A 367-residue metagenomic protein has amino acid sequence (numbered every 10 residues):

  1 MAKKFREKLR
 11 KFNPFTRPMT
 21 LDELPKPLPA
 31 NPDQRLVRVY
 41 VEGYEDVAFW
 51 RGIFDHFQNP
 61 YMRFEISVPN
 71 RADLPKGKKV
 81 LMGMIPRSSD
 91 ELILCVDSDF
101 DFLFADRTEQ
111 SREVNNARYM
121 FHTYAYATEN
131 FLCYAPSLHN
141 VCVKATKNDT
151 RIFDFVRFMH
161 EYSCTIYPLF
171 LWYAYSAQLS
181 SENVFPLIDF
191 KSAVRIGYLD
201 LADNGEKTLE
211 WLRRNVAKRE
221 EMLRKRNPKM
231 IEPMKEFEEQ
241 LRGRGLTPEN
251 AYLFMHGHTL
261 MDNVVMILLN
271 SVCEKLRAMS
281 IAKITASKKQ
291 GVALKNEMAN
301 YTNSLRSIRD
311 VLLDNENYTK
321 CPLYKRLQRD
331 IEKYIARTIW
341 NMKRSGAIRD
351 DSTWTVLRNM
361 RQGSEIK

Functional and structural regions predicted by a protein language model:
A2-K367: Acidic, divalent-metal-binding catalytic cores of TOPRIM and closely related two-metal-ion phosphodiester/pyrophosphate
